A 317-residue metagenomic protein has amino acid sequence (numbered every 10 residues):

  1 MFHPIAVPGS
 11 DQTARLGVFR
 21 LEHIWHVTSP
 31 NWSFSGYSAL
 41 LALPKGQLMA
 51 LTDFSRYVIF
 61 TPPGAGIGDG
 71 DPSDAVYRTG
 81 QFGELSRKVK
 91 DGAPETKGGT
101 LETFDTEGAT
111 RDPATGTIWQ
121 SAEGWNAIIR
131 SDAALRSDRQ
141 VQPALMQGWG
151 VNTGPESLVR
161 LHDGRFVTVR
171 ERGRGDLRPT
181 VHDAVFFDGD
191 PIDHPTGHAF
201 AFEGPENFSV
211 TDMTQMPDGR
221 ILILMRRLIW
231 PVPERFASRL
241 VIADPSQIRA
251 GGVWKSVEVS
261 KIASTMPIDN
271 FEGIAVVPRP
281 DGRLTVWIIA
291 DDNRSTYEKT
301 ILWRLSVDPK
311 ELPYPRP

Functional and structural regions predicted by a protein language model:
M1-P317: Sequence/structural signature of beta-propeller domains
